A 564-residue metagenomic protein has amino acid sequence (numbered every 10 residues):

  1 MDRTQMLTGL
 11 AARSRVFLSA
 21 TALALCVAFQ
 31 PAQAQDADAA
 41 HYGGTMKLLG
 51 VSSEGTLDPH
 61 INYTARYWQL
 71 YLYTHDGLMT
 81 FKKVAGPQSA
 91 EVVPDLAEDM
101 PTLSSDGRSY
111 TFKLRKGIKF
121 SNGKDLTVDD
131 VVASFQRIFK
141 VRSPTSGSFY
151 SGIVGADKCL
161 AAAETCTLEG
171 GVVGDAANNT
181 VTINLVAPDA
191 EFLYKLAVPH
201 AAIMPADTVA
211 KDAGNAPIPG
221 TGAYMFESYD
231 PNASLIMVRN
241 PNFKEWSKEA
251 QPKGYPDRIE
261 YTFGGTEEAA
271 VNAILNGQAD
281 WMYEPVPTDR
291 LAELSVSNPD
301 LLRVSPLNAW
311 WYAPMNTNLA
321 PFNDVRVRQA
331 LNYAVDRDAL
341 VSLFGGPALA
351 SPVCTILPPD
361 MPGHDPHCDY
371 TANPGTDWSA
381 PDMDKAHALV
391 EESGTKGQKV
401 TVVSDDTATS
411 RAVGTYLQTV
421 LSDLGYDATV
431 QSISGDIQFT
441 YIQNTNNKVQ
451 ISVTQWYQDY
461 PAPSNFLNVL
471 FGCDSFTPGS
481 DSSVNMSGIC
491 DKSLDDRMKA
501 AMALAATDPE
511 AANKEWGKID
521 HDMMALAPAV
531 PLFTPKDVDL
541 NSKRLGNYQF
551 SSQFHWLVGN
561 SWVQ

Functional and structural regions predicted by a protein language model:
H41, K113, L126, D130-V132 (+2 more regions): Surface-exposed binding/hinge segments that line and control ligand-binding clefts or catalytic entry sites
L49-S105, Q136, P219: N-terminal lobe/hinge region of extracytoplasmic solute-binding protein
K82-P87, L168, A187-G254, R258 (+3 more regions): Gly/Pro-rich hinge or "lid" segments in bacterial periplasmic/extracellular proteins
P101, G174, V341-F344, P374-A380 (+3 more regions): Extracytoplasmic/peripheral linker and loop segments enriched in polar/acidic and small residues with frequent Thr/Pro
G152, E227-V238, E260-L319, S342-L343: Extracellular/periplasmic solute-recognition and catalytic clefts
Y224, A348-L389, T409-A412, T507: Structural transition elements
N318, F322-G363, A412-V413, M523-P531: Periplasmic-binding protein-like
D539-Q564: Long beta-strand-rich cores associated with HINT superfamily self-processing modules
